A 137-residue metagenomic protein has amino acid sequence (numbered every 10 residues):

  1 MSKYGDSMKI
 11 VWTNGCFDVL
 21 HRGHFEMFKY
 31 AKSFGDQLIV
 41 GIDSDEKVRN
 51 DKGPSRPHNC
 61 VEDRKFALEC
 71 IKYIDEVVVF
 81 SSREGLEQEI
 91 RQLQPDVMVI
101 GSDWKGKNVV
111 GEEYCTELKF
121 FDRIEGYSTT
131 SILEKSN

Functional and structural regions predicted by a protein language model:
M1-N137: Nucleotidyltransferase catalytic core that binds NTPs
